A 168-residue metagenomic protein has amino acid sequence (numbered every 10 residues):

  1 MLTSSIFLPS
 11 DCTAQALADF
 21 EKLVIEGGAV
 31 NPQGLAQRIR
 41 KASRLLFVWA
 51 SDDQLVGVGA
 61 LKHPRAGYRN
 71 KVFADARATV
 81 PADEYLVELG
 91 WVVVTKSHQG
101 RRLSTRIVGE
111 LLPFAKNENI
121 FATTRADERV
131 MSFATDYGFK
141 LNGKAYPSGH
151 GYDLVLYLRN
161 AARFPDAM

Functional and structural regions predicted by a protein language model:
M1-Q37, L45-V56: Short amphipathic alpha-helix that is part of the acyltransferase structural core
Q33-A36, D75-A78, R106: Short secondary-structure capping micro-motifs at structural edges
S43-V48, V58, W91, L154-L156: Short hydrophobic/aromatic beta-strand element in the GNAT-like acyltransferase core that lines or flanks the acyl-donor
Q54-W91, S148-Y152: Conserved acyl-donor/pantetheine-binding loop and adjacent beta-alpha core of acyl/acetyltransferases and related
G90-V94, Q99-P113, D136: Conserved acetyl-CoA-binding loop-helix of GNAT-fold acetyltransferases
P113-A126: Conserved GNAT acetyl-CoA-binding A-motif
A126-G151: Conserved active-site alpha-helix within GNAT-family acetyltransferase domains
D127, P147-M168: C-terminal "cap" of GNAT-fold acetyltransferases
